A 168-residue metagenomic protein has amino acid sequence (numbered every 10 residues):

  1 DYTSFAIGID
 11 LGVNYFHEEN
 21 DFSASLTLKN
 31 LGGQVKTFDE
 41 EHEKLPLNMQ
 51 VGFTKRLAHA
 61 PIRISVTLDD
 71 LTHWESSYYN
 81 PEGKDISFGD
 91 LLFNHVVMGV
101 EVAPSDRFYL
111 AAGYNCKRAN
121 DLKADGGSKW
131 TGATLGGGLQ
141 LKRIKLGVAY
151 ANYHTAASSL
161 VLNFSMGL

Functional and structural regions predicted by a protein language model:
D1-L168: Outer-membrane beta-barrel porins/channels
